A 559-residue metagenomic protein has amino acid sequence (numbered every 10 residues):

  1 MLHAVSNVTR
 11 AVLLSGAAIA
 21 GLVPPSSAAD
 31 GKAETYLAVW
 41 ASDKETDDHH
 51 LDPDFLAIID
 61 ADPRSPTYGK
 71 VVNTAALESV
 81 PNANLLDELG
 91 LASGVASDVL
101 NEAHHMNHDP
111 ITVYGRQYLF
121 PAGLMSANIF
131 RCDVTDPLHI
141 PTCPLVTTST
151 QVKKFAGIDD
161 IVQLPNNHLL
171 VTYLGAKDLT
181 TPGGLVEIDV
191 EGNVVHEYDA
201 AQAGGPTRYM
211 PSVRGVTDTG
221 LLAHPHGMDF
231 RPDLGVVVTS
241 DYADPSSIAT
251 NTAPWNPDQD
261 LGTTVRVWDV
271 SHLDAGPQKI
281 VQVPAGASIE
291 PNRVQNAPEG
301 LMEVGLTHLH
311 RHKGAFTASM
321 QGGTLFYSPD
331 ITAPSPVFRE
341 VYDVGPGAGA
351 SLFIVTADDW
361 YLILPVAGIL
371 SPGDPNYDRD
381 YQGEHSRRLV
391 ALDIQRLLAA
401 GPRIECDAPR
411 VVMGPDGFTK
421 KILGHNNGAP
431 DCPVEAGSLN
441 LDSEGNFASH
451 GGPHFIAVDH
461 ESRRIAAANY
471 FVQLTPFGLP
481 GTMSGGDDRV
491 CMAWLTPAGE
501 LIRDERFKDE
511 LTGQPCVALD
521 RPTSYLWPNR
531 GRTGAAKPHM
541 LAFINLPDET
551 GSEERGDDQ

Functional and structural regions predicted by a protein language model:
A29-A33, E88-G115, G157-N166, D218-G235 (+7 more regions): Structural signature of eukaryotic scaffold interfaces centered on beta-propeller domains
Y36-L51, T172-G183, T239-G262, L364-H385 (+1 more regions): Short, conserved, GDST-rich strand-edge loop motifs in beta-rich repeat architectures
W40-V99, I111-Y114, F120-L145: Beta-propeller domains
I58-T67, R131-P141, D189-V195, N256 (+4 more regions): Short loop/turn segments immediately following beta-strands, especially the blade-tip and inter-blade linker loops
K70-N101, P144-K154, H196-A223, P277-M302 (+3 more regions): Surface-exposed loop and turn segments in beta-propeller and other repeat-based domains that flank or scaffold
V134-P232, D241-T252, T263, P291: Asp-box/WD-like beta-propeller blade repeats and closely related beta-sheet repeat scaffolds
L221-G401, D407: Beta-propeller domains
I456, S462-Q559: Blade-level signature of beta-propeller repeat domains, shared across WD40, Kelch, NHL, RCC1 and BNR/Asp-box propellers
